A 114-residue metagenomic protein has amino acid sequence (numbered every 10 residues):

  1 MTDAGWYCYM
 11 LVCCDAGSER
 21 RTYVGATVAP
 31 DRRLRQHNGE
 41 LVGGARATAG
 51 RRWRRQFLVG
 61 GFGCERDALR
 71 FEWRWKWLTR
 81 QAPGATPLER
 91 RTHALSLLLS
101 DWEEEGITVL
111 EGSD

Functional and structural regions predicted by a protein language model:
M1-W73, H93-D114: GIY-YIG nuclease catalytic motif and its immediate N-terminal context
W77-R80: A common structural junction motif
P83-T86, A94: C-terminal structural segments of small proteins and small subunits
